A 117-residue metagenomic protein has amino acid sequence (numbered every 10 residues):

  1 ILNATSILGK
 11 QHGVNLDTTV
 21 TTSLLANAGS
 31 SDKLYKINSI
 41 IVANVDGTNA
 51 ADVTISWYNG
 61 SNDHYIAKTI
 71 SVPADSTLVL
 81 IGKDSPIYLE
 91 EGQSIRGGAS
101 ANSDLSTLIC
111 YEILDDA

Functional and structural regions predicted by a protein language model:
I1-Y35, S39, V45, E91 (+1 more regions): C-terminal interaction-tip segments
S23-L24, I66, L80-K83: Short structured motifs
V45-G47, G60, P86-I87, S100: Short polar/acidic secondary-structure junctions
G47-I70: Short, surface-exposed beta-strand/strand-loop-strand elements in extracellular ectodomains
I55-S56, I95-G97: Short conserved beta-strand and strand-loop elements enriched in small hydrophobics with frequent Asp/Gly
A67-S71, D84-P86, R96: Beta-strand-rich interaction surfaces with strong enrichment in secreted/lumenal proteins
I70-L78: Short proline/glycine- and polar residue-rich coil/turn motifs
T77-G92: Beta-sandwich interaction modules
